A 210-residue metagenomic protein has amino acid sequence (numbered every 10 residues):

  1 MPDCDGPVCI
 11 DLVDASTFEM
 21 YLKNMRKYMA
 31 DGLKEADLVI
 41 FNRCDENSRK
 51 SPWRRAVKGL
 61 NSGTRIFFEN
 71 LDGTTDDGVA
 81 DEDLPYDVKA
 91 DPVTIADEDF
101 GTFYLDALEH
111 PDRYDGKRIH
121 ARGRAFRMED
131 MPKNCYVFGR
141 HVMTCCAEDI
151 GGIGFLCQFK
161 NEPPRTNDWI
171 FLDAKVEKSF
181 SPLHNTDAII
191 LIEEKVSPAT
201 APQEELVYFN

Functional and structural regions predicted by a protein language model:
M1, D5-N210: OB-fold and OB-like single-stranded nucleic-acid-recognition modules and their adjacent interaction interfaces
